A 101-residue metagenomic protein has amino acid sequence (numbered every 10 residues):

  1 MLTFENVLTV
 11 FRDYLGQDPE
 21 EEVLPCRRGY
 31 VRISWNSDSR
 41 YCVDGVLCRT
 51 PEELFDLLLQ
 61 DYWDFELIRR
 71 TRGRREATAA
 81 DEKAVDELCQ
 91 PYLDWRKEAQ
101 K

Functional and structural regions predicted by a protein language model:
M1-E21, F65-I68: Negatively charged, low-complexity tracts enriched in Asp/Glu with abundant Ser/Thr
M1-L2, D94-K101: Short intrinsically disordered terminal tails
Q17, Q60, D64, W95-E98: A structural signal for alpha-helix termini and helix-coil/disorder junctions
P25-L88: Acidic, low-complexity, intrinsically disordered interaction modules
L88-D94: Intrinsic low-complexity, glycine/proline- and repeat-rich, mixed-charge intrinsically disordered regions appended
